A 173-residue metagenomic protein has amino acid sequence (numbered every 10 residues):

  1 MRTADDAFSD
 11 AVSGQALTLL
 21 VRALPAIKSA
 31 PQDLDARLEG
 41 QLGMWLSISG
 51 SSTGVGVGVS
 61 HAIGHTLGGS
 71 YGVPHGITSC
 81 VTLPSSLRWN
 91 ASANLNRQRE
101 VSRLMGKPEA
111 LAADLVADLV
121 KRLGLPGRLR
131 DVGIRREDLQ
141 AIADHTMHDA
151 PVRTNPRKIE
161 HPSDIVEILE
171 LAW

Functional and structural regions predicted by a protein language model:
M1-V55, P156-R157, S163: Carboxylate- and glycine-rich phosphate/diphosphate-binding segment that chelates Mg2+/Mn2+
T3, A23, I27, S47-G50 (+5 more regions): Alpha-helix C-capping/helix-to-loop hinge sites
A7-T18, L38, V57, I77 (+3 more regions): Alpha-helix N-cap/helix-start motif at coil-to-helix transitions, marked by capping-box chemistry
A11, Q15-A26, E39-L42, L46 (+9 more regions): Alpha-helical scaffold segments in soluble metabolic enzymes
G40, H61, H75, L83 (+2 more regions): Buried hydrophobic positions in well-ordered alpha/beta secondary-structure cores of metabolic enzymes
W45-S79, D149-R153: Glycine-rich phosphate/pyrophosphate-binding beta-alpha loops
G72-R130: Active-site pocket-lining segment
K107-W173: C-terminal charged capping/lid subdomain of soluble metabolic enzymes
